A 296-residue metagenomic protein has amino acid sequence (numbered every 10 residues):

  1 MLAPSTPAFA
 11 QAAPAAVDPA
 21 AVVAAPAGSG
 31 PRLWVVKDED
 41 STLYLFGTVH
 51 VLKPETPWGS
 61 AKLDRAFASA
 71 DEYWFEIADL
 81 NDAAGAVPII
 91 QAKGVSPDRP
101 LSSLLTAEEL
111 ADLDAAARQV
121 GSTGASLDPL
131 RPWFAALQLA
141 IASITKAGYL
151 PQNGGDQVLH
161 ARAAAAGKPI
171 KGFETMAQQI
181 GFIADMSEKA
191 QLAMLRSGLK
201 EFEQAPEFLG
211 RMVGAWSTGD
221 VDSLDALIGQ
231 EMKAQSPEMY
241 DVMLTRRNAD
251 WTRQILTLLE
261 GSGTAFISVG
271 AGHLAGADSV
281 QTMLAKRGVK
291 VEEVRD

Functional and structural regions predicted by a protein language model:
L2-A3, A135, E260: Compositionally biased amphipathic helical and low-complexity segments enriched in hydrophobic
A3-V17: Signal peptide processing junction and immediate N-terminal pro/mature segment of secreted/exported proteins
P19-A25, G30-M243: Structured, acidic catalytic/metal-binding patches in enzyme active sites
P237-D296: A cross-kingdom marker for long, charged
